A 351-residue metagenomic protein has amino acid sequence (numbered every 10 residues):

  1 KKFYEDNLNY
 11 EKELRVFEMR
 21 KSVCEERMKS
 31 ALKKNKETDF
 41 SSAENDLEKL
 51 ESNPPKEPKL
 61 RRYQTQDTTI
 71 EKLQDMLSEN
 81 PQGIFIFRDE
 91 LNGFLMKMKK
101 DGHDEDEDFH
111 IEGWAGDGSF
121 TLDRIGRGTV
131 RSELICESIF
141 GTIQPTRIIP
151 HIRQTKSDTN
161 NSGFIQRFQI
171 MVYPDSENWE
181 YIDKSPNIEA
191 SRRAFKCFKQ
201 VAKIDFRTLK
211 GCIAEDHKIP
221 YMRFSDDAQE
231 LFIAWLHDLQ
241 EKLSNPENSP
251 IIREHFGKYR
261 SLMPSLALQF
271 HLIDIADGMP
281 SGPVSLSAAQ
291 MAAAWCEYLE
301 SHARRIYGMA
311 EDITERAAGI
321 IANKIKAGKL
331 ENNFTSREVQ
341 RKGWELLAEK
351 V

Functional and structural regions predicted by a protein language model:
K1-V351: Phosphate-handling catalytic cores of nucleic-acid transaction enzymes
